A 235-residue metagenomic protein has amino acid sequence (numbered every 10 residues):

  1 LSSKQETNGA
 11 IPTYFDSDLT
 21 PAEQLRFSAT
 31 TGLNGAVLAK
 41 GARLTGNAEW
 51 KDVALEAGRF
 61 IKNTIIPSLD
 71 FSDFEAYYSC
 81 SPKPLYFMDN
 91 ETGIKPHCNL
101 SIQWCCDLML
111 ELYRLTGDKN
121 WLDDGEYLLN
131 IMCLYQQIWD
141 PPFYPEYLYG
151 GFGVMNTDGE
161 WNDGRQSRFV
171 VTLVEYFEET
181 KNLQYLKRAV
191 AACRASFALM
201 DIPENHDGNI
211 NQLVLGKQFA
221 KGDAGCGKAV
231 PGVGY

Functional and structural regions predicted by a protein language model:
L1-Y235: Glycan-recognition and catalytic cores of secretory/periplasmic carbohydrate-active enzymes
